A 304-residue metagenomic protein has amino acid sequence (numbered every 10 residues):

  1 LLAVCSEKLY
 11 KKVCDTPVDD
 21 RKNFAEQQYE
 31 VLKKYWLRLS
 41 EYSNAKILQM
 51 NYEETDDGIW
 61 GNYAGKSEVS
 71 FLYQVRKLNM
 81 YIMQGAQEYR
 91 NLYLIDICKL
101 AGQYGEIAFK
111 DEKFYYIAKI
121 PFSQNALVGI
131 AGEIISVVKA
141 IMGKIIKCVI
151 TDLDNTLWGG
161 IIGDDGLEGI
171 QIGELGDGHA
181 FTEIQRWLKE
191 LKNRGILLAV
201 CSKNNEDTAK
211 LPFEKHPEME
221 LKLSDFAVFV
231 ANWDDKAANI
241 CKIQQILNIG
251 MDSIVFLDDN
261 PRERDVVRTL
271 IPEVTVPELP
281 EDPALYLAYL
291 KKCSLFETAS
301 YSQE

Functional and structural regions predicted by a protein language model:
L1, A45-L48, N91-Y93, K147-V149 (+6 more regions): Beta-sheet entry/capping signal
L1-I150, L157-W158, G163-E168: Extracellular glycan-modifying ectodomains
F24-Q28, S123-I130, D177-A180, N205 (+1 more regions): Phosphate/oxyanion-binding active-site loops and adjacent basic polyanion-contact surfaces
Y29-S43, L188, A237-G250: Short, basic/hydrophobic alpha-helical segments
S40-E41, A86-Q87, Q185, K189-N193 (+1 more regions): Anion (oxyanion) recognition and catalysis
I162-R186, P272-L279: Basic, amphipathic juxtamembrane/active-site segments that coordinate anionic phosphate or diphosphate groups
H179, E183-P217, V230: Substrate-recognition element of Asp-dependent hydrolases with the DxDx(T/V) motif
N205, K210-E304: C-terminal cap/substrate-recognition subdomain and adjoining C-terminal extension of metal-dependent phosphatase-like
